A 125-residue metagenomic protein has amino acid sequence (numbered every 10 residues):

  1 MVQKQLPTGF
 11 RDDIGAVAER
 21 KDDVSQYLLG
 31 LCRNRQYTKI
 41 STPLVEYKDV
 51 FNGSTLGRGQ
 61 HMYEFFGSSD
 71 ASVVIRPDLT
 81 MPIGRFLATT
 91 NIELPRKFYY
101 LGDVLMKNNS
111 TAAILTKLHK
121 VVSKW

Functional and structural regions predicted by a protein language model:
M1-W125: TRNA-recognition modules of translation machinery and tRNA-sensing kinases, especially anticodon-binding
